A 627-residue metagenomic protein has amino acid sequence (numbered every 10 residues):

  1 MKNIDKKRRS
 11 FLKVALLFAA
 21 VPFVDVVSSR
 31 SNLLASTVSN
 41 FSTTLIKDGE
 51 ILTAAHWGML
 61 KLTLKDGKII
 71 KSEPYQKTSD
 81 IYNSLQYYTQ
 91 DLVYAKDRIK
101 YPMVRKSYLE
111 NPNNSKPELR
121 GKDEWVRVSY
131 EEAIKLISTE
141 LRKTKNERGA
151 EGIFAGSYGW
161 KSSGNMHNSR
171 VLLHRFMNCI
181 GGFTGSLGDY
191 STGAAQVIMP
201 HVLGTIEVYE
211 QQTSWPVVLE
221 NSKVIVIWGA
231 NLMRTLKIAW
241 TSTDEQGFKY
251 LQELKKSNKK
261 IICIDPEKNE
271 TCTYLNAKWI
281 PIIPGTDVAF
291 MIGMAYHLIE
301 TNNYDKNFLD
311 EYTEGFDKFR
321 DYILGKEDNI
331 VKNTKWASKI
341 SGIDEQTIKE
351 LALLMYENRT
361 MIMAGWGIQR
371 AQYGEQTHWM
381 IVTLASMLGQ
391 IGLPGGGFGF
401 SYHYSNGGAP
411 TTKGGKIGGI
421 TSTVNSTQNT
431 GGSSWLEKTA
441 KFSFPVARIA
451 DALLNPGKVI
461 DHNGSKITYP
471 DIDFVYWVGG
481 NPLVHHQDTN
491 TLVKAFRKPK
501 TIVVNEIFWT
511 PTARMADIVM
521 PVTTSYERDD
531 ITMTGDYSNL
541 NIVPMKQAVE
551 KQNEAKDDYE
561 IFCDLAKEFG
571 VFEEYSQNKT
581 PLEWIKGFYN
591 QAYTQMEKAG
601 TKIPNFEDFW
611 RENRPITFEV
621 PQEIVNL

Functional and structural regions predicted by a protein language model:
K2-N303, D564-K567, V571: N-terminal export/assembly segments and adjacent metallocofactor-ligating motifs of anaerobic energy-metabolism
P22-F23, G185-S186, Y304-N307, I348-K349 (+6 more regions): Acidic/polar loop patches that form or flank catalytic/metal-binding clefts of enzymes that bind anionic ligands
Y108-E132, N303-I343, G431, A548-L627: N-terminal leader/propeptide and maturation segments of large enzyme subunits in energy/redox metabolism and hydrolases
G156-G164, W336-I340, G365-Y373, Y404-N406 (+1 more regions): Conserved short loop/turn motifs at secondary-structure junctions
S169-E253, S257-K259, C263-I264, A289-I292 (+3 more regions): Extended redox/cofactor-interaction regions of prokaryotic respiratory oxidoreductases
N258-I262, E267-E357: Long, well-ordered, tryptophan-enriched scaffold segments
E270, T510-P544: Flexible glycine/proline-rich, aromatic-decorated loop/lid segments
N276-P281, L540-K551: Short beta-alpha connecting loops at secondary-structure transitions that line or flank enzyme active sites
